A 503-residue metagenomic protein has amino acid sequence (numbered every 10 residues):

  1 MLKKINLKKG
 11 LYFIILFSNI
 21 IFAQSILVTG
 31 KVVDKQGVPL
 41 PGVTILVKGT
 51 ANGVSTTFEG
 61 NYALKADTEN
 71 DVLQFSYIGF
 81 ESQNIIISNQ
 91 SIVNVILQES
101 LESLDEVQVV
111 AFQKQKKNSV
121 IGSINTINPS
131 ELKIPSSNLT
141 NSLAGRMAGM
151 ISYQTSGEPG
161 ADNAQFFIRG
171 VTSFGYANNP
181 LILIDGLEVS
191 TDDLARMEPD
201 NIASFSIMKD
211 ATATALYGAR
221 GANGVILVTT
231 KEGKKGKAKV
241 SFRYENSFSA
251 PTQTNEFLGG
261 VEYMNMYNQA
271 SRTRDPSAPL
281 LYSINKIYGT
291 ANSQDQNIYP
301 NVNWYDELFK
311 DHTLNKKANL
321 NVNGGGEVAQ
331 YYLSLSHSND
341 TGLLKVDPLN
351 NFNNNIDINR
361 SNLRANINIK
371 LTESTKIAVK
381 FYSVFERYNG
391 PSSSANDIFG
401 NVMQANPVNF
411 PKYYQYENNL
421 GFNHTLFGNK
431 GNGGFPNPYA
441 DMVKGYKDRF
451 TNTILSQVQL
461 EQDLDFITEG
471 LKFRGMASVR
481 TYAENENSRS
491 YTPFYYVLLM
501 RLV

Functional and structural regions predicted by a protein language model:
L2-L11, I20-R364, K376-I377, K430: Short, small/polar-rich motifs associated with maturation and membrane association, primarily at protein termini
G233-A238, E327-V328, S374, D463-F473 (+1 more regions): Short loop/turn motifs that connect adjacent beta-strands in outer-membrane beta-barrel proteins
R243-S247, S336-S338, Y382-V384, E461 (+1 more regions): Outer-membrane beta-barrel pore domains and translocons
P251-Q253, Q296-S336, D340-L344, N354-F435 (+3 more regions): Flexible loop and strand-edge segments within Gram-negative outer membrane beta-barrel domains
Y439-D441: Surface-exposed, low-complexity/disordered Ser/Thr/Gly/Pro/Asn-rich loops and linkers
V497-V503: Cationic, amphipathic, low-complexity alpha-helical segments enriched in hydrophobics plus arginine/proline
